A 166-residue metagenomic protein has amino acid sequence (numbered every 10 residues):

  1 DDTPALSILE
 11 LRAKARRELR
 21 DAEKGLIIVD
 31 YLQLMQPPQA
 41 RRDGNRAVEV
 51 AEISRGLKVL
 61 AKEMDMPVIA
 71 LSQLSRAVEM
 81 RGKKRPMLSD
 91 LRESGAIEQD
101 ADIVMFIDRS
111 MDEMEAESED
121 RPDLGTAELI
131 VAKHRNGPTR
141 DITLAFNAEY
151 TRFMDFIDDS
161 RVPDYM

Functional and structural regions predicted by a protein language model:
D1-T3: A contiguous, basic/glycine-rich beta-loop/short-helix subdomain that forms a polymer-engagement track
A5-I27, R41, R55-M64, R76-M166: C-terminal regions of RecA-like/P-loop NTPase motor modules
G25, L34-M35: DNA transaction DNA-binding modules
Y31: Walker B catalytic acidic pair
Q36-D43: Conserved ATPase-coupling elements of RecA-like P-loop NTPase cores
E49-S54: …and closely analogous acidic/polar surface helices at protein-protein or active-site interfaces in A-domain-like
L71-Q73: Conserved H-loop
